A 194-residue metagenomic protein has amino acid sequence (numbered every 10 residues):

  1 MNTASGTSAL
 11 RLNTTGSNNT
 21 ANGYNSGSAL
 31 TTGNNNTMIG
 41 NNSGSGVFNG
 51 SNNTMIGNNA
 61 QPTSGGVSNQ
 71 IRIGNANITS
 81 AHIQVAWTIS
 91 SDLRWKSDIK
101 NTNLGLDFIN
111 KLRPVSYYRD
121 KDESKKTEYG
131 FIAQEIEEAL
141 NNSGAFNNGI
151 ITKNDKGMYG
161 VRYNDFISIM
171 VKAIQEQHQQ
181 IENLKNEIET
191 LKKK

Functional and structural regions predicted by a protein language model:
M1-S91: Glycine- and small/polar-enriched repetitive beta-structure motifs of secreted/surface proteins
A4, A21, M38, G130-F131 (+2 more regions): Short aromatic/basic micro-patch
G46, N77-N101, G105-L106, E182-N186 (+1 more regions): Glycine-rich, low-complexity segments
G105-F108, M170: Stable alpha-helical elements in mature extracytoplasmic
L112-R113, Y117-E123: Active-site nucleophile-His-acid catalytic modules used for acyl/amide transfer and hydrolysis across diverse enzymes
A133-D155: Active-site and glycan-interaction determinants of carbohydrate-active enzymes
N148-K194: C-terminal intramolecular chaperone/auto-processing assembly modules
